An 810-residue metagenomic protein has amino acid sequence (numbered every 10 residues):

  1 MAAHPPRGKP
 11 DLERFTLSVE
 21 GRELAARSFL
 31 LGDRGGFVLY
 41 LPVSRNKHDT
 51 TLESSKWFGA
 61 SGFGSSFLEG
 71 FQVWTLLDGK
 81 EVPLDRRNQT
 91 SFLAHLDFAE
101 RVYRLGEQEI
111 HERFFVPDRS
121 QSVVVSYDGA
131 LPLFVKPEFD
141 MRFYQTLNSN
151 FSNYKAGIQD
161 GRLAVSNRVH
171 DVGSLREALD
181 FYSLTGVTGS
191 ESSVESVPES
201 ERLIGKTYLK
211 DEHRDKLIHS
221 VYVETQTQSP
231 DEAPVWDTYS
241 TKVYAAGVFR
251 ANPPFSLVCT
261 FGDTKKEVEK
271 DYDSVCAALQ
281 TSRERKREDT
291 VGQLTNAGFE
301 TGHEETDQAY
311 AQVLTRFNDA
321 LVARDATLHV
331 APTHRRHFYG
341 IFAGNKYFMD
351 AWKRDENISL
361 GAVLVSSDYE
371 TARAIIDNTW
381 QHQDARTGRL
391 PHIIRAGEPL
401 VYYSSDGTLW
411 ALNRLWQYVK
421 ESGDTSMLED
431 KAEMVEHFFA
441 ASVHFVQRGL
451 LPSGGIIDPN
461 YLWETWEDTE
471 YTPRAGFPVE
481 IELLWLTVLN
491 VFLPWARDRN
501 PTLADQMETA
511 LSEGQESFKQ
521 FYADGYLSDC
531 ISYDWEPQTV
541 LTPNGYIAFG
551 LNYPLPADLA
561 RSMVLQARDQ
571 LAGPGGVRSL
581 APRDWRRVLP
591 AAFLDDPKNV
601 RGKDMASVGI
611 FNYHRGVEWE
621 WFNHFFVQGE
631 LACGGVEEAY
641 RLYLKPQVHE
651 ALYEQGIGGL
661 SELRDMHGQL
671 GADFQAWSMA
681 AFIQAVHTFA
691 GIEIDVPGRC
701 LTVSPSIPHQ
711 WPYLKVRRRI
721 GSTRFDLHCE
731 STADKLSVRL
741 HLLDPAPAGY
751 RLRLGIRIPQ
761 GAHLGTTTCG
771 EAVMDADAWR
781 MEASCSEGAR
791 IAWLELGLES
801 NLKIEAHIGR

Functional and structural regions predicted by a protein language model:
M1-E305, V365, Y369, P494 (+4 more regions): Terminal accessory carbohydrate-recognition/targeting modules of carbohydrate-active enzymes
A2-L68, F348-A351, L400-E421, L527-A567 (+1 more regions): C-terminal capping/lid segments that line or modulate ligand- or cofactor-binding pockets
V123-S126, I158, V165-N167, L175 (+7 more regions): Short, hydrophobic/aromatic alpha-helical segments in well-folded domains
R168, M349-P459, P478-E482, L486 (+5 more regions): Aromatic-rich carbohydrate-recognition surfaces in CAZymes
G262-T264, N296-A351, A374-G397, V401 (+6 more regions): Extended glycan-interaction surfaces of carbohydrate-active proteins
D271-K286, E305-V313, S367-Q381, T425-Q447 (+8 more regions): Extended, well-ordered alpha-helical scaffold segments
H382, G476-F521, G545-A548, K645 (+4 more regions): C-terminal extensions
Y418, F445, W463-E464, D468 (+3 more regions): Change "in soluble alpha/beta enzymes" to "in soluble alpha/beta proteins
